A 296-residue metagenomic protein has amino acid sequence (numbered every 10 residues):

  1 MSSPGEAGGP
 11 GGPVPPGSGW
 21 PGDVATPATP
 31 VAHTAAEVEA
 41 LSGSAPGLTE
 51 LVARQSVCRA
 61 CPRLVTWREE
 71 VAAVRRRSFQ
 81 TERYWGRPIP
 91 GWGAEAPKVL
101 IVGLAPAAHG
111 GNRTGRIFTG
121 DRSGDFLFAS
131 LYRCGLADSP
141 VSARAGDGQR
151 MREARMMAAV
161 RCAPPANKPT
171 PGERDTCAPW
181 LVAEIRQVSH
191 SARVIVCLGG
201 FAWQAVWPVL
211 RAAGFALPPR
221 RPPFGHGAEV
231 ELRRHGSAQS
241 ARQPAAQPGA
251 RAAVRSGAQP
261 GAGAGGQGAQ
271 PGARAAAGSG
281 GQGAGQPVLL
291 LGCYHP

Functional and structural regions predicted by a protein language model:
M1, E6-G8, Q239: Long non-globular sequence segments
G11-A238, P287-P296: A polyanion-binding, active-site-adjacent surface
H235, Q239, Q243, Q247 (+9 more regions): Intrinsically disordered, low-complexity repeat/linker tracts enriched for polar/charged residues
